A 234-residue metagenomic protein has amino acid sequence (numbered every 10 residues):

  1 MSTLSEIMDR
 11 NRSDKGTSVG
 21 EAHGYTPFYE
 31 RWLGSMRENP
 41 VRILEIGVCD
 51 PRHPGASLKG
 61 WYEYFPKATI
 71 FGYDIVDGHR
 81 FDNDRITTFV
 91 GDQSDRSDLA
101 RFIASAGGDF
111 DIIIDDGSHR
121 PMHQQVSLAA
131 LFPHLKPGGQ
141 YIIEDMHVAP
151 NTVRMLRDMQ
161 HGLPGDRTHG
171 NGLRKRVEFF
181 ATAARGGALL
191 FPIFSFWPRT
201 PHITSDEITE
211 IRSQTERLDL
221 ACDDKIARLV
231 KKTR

Functional and structural regions predicted by a protein language model:
M1-I114, S118-I142, H147-R234: A short alpha-helical cap/connector motif
